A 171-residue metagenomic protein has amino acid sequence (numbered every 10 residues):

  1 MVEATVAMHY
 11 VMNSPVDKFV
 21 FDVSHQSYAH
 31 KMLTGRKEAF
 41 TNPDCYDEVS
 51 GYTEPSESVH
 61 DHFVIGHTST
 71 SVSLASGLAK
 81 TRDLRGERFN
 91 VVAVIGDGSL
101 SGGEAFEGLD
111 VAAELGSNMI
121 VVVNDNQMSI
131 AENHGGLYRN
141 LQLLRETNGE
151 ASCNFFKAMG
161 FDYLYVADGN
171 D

Functional and structural regions predicted by a protein language model:
M1-L115: Cofactor-binding active-site loop characterized by glycine-rich and histidine/acidic residues
F19-D22, A93, V121-N124, Y165-A167: General beta-strand structural signal in soluble alpha/beta enzymes
F21, M32, H60-T70, L100-S101 (+5 more regions): Catalytic cores of large soluble enzymes that bind and process phosphate-bearing ligands
Y46-P55, E87-F89, V122, N126-A131 (+2 more regions): Core alpha/beta catalytic barrel or barrel-like domain that forms the active/cofactor pocket in diverse metabolic
K80-N90, G135-D171: Conserved thiamine diphosphate
G96, S101, G108, A113-T147 (+1 more regions): Mobile "lid/hinge" segments at catalytic clefts and subdomain interfaces of large enzymes
